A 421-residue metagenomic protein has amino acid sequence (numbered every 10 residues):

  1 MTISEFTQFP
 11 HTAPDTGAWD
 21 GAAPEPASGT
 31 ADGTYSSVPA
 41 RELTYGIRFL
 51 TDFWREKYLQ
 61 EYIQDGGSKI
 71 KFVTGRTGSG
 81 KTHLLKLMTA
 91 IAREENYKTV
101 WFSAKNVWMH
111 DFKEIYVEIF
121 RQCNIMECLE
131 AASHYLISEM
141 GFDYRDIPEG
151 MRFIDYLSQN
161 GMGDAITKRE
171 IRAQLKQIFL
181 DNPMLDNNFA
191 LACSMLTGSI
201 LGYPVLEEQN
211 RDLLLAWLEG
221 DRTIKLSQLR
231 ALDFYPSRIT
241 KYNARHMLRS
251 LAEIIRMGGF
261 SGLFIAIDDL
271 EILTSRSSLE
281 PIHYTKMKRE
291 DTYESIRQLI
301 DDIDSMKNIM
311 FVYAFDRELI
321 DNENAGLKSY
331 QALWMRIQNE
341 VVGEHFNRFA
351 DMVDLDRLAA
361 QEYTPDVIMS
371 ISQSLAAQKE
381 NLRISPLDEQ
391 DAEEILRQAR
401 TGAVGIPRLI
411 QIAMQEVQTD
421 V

Functional and structural regions predicted by a protein language model:
M1-K69, E149-R152, T419-V421: A short, basic N-terminal segment
T2-A22, E207-E389: The catalytic "switch" region of P-loop NTPases
F53, K57, L84-M88, E114-Q122 (+2 more regions): Alpha-helical scaffold elements adjacent to nucleotide-binding pockets in ATP/GTP-utilizing enzyme cores
Y62, N124-E127, D304, E380: Secondary-structure transition/hinge residues
S68-F72, T99, G262-F264, M310: Residue-level preference for the first positions of well-ordered beta-strands
I70-K71, S79, H83-G258, L382-P386 (+1 more regions): P-loop NTPase nucleotide-binding core
R76: P-loop (Walker A) phosphate-binding loop of NTP-binding proteins
